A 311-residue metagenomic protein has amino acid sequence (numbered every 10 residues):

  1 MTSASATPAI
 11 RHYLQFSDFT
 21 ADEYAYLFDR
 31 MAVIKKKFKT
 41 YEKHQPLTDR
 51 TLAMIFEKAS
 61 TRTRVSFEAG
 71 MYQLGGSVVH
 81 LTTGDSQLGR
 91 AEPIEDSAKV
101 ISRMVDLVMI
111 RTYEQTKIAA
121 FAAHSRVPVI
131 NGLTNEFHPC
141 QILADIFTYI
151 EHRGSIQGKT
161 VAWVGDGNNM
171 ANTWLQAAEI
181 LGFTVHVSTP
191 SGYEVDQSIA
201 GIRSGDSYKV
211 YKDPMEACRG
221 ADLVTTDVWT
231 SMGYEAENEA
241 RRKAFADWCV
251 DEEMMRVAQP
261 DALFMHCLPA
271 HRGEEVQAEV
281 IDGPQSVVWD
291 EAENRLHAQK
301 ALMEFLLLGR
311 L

Functional and structural regions predicted by a protein language model:
M1-V65, A69: Positively charged, low-complexity intrinsically disordered leader regions
K39-Y41, Q45-I150, R272: Phosphate/diphosphate ligand-binding glycine-rich loop within oxidoreductases
L47-L52, Q157-K159, D261: Phosphate-coordination loops involved in phosphoryl transfer and adenosine-cofactor binding
E57-A69, E151-T226: Glycine-rich phosphate/diphosphate-binding loop of Rossmann-like nucleotide-binding domains
L74, M104, H124-S125, L181 (+3 more regions): Short, structured coil segments at secondary-structure junctions
R203-E279: Rossmann-like adenosine-cofactor binding region
D261-A262, C267-L311: Adenosine-phosphate binding glycine-rich loop
